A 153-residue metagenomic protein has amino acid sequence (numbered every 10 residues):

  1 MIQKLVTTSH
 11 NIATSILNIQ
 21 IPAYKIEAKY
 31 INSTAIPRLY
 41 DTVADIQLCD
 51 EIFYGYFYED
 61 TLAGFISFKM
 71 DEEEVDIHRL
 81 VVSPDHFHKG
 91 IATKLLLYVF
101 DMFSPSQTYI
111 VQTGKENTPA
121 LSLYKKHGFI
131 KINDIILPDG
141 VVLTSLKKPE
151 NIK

Functional and structural regions predicted by a protein language model:
M1-N18: A short beta-loop-alpha structural element at the N-terminal edge of CoA-dependent acyl/N-acetyltransferase catalytic
N18-A44: Conserved GNAT-fold acetyl-CoA-binding loop/helix
V43-G55, D76: A short helix-loop-beta-strand connector motif used in the catalytic cores of GNAT acetyltransferases and, in some
G55, T61-K69, D76-V81: Conserved beta-strand in the GNAT
E73-P84, Q107-T113: Conserved acetyl-CoA binding element of GNAT-fold acetyltransferases
V82, H88-D101, S122, K126: Conserved acetyl-CoA-binding loop-helix of GNAT-fold acetyltransferases
F87, I110-L121, L137-V141: Conserved beta-strand-loop-alpha-helix junction that forms the acyl-donor binding cleft
K125-N133: Conserved acetyl-CoA-binding loop of GNAT-fold acetyltransferases
